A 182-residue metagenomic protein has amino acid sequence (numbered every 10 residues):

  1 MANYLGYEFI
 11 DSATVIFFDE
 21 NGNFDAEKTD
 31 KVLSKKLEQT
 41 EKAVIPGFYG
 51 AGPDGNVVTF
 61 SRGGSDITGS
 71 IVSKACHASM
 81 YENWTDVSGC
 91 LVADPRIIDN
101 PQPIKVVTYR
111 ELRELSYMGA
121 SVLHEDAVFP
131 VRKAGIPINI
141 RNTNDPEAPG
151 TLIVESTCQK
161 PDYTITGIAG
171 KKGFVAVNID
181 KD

Functional and structural regions predicted by a protein language model:
M1-V128: Nucleotide/pyrophosphate-binding catalytic subdomain
A43, V58, I138, T151 (+1 more regions): A broad, low-specificity signal marking well-ordered, structured residues that form hydrophobic/aromatic
G50, S65, H77, S88 (+4 more regions): Short, glycine-/Ser/Thr-/acidic-enriched flexible segments
L91, I140-T157: Terminal amphipathic helices with adjacent charged low-complexity linkers/tails
L123-D126, P137-P146, I179: Flexible, glycine/charged-enriched surface loops at secondary-structure junctions
A134: Active-site scaffold of zinc-dependent metalloenzymes
P149-D182: A conserved regulatory-domain signal marking ACT and ACT-like small-molecule sensing domains and adjacent regulatory
